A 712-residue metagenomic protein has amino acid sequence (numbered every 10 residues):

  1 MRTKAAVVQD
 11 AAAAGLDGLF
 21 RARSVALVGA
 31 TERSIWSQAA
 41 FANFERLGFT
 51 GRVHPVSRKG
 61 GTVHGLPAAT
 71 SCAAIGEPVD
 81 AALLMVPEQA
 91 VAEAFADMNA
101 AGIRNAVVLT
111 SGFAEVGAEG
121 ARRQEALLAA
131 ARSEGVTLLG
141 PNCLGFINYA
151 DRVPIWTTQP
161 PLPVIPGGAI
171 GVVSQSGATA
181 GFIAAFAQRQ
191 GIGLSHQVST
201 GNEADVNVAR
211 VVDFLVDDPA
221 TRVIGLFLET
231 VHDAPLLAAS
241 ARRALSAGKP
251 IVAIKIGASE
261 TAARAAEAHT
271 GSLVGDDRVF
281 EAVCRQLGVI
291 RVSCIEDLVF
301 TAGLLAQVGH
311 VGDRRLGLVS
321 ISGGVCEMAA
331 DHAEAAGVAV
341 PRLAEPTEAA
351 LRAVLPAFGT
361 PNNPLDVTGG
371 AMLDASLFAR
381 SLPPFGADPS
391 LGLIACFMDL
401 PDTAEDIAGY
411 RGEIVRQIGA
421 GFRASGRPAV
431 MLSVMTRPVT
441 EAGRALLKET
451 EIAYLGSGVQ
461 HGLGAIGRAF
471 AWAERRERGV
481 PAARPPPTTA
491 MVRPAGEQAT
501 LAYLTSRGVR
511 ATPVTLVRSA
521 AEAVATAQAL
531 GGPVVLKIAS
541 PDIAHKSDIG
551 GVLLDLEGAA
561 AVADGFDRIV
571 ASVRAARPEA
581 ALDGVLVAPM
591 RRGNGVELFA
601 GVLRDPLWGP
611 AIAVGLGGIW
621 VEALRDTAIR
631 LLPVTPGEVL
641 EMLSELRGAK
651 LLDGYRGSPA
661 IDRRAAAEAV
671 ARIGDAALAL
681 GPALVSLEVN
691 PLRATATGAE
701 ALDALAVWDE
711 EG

Functional and structural regions predicted by a protein language model:
M1-G712: Catalytic-core regions of core metabolic enzymes, especially those transforming organic acids/acyl-group intermediates
